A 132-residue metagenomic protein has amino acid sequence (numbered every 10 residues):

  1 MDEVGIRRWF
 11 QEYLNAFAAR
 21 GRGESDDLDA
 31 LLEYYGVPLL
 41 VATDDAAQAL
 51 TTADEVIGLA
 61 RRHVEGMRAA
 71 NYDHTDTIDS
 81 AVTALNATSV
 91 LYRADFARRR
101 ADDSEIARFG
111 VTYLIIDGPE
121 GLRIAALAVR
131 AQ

Functional and structural regions predicted by a protein language model:
M1-Y34: Short, low-complexity N-terminal intrinsically disordered segments enriched in polar/charged residues
L28-S80: A solvent-exposed, acidic/Ser-Thr-rich amphipathic alpha-helical stretch
Y35, F96-R98, A128-R130: Short beta-strand segments enriched in hydrophobic/aromatic residues within well-folded beta-rich domains
H74, L85-F96: A short hydrophobic beta-strand element
T75-T77, R93, E105-T112: Short, surface-exposed coil-to-beta transition loops
V82-V90, I115-L122: A short, structured loop/turn motif at beta-sheet edges
R98-I106: Short, cysteine-centered beta-strand-loop-beta hairpins and adjacent loop/turn segments enriched in charged/polar
I106-Q132: Short beta-strand edge/turn micro-motifs at domain boundaries
